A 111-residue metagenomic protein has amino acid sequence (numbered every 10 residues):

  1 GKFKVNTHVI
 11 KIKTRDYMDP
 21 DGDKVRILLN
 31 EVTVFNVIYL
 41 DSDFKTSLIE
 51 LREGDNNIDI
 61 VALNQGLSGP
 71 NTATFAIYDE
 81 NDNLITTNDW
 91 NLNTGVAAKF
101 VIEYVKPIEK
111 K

Functional and structural regions predicted by a protein language model:
G1-K24, G66-K111: Beta-strand-rich recognition domains
V5-D43, L48-E50: Mid-length scaffold segments of soluble, non-membrane domains
I10-I12, K45-S47, G54-N64, N71: Short, well-structured beta-strand segments within conserved domains
P20, F35, S42, L48 (+3 more regions): Residues in flexible loops and secondary-structure boundaries
N30, R52, Y78-D82: Short strand-coil-strand connectors
